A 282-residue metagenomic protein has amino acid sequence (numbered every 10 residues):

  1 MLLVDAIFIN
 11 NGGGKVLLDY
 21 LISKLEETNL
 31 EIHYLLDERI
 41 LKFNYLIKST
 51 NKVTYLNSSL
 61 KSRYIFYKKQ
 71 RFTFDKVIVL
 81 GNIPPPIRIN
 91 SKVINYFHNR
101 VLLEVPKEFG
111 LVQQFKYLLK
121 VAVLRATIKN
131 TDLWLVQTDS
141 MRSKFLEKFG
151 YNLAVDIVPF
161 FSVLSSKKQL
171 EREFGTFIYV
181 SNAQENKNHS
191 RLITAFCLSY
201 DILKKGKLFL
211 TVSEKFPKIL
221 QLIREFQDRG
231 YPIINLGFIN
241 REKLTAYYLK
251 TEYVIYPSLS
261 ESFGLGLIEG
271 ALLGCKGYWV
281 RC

Functional and structural regions predicted by a protein language model:
L3, L17-K24, T28-P84, K243: Active-site donor-binding segments of glycosyltransferases and PAPS-dependent sulfotransferases
L3, Q169-K187, I193-F196, F209: Conserved donor-binding/catalytic core segment of Leloir-type glycosyltransferases
L35-I40, G206-Q221, G237: Glycosyltransferase donor-sugar binding loop
R71, A246-T251: Short alpha-helical donor nucleotide-sugar binding micro-motif in glycosyltransferases
Q114-W134: Membrane-proximal helix-turn-helix segments that form the acceptor-binding/catalytic region of lipid-linked
I128-L153: A short, active-site helix/loop in glycosyltransferases that binds the activated sugar's phosphate group
L220-E242: Nucleotide-activated donor-binding/catalytic signature segment of Leloir-type glycosyltransferases, i.e., the conserved
L259: Aromatic "clamp/platform" in nucleotide-sugar-dependent glycosyltransferases that forms part of the donor/acceptor
